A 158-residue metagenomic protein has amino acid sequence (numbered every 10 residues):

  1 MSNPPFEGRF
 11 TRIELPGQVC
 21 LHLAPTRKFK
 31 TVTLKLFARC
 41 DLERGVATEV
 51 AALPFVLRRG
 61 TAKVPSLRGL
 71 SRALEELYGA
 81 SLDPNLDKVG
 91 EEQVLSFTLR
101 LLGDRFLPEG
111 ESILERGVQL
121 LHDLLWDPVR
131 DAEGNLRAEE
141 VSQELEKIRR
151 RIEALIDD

Functional and structural regions predicted by a protein language model:
M1-T33: N- or domain-start disorder-to-order transition segments that initiate the globular core
G8-E14, K30-T31, L57-G60, L70-L77 (+1 more regions): Short linear motifs at secondary-structure transitions and domain/linker junctions
H22-A24, F29-V50, L67-D127, E146-D158: M16 family metallopeptidases and their MPP-like homologs
V50-R58: Active-site SXXK
G60-K63, D104-P108, D127-R137: Short, polar/flexible loop-turn hinges at active-site or ligand-entry regions and domain interfaces
E133-L145, D158: Short, surface-exposed recognition loops or helix-turn segments adjacent to catalytic cores
